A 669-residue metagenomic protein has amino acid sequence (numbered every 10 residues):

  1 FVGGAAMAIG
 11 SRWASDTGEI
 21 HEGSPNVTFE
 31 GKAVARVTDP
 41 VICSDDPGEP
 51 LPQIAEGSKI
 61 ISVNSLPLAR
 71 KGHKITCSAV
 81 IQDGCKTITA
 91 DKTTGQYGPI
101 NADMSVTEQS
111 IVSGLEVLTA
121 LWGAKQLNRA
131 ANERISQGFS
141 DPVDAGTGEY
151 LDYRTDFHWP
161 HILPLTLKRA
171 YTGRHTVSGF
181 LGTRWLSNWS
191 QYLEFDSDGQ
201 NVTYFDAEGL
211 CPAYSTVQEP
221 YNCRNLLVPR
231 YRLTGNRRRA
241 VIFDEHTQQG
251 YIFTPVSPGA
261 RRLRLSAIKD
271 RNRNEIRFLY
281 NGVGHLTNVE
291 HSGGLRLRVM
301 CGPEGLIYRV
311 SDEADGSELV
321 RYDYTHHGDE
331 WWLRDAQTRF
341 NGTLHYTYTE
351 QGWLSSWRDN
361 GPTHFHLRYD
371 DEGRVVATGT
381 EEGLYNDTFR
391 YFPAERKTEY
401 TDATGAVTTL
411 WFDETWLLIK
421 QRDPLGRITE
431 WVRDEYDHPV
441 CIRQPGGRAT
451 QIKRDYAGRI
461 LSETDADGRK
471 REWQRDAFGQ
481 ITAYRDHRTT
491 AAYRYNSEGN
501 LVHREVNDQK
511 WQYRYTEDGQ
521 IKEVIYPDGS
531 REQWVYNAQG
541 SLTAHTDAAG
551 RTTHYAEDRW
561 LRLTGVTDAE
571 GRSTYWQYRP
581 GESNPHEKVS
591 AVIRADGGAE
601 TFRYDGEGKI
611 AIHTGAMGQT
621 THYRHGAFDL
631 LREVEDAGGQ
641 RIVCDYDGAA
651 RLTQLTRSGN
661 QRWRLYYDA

Functional and structural regions predicted by a protein language model:
F1-A130, E275-F278, G294-R298, V320-Y322: Intrinsically disordered, low-complexity proline/glycine-rich segments
F1-A35, D152, I162, R169-L181 (+3 more regions): N-terminal targeting and processing segments
A14-D16, Y153-T155, S355, T398: Generic recognition of flexible, low-complexity loop/linker segments
D46-G48, V63, D156, P160 (+1 more regions): Generic N-terminal simple sequence motifs
D103-Y171: Intrinsically disordered, low-complexity segments enriched in small residues
L167, G173, T183, S187 (+1 more regions): Extended charged/polar low-complexity repeat regions
